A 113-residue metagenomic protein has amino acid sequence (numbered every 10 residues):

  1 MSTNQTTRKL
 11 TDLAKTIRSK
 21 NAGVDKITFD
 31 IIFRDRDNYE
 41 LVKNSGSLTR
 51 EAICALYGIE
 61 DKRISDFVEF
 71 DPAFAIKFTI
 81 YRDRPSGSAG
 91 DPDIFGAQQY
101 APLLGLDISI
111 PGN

Functional and structural regions predicted by a protein language model:
S2-N113: Long, contiguous binding/interaction regions
